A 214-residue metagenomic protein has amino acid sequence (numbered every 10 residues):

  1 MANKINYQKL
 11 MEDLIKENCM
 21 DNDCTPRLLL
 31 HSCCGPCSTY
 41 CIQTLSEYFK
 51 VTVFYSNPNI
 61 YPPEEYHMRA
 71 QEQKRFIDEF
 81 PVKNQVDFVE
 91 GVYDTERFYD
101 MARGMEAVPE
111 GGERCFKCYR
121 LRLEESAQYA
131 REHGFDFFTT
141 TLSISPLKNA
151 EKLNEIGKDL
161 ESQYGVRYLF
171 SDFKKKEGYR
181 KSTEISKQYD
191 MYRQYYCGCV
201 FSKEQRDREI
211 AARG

Functional and structural regions predicted by a protein language model:
M1-G214: Nucleotide-activated chemistry modules centered on ATP-dependent adenylation/adenylyltransferase
